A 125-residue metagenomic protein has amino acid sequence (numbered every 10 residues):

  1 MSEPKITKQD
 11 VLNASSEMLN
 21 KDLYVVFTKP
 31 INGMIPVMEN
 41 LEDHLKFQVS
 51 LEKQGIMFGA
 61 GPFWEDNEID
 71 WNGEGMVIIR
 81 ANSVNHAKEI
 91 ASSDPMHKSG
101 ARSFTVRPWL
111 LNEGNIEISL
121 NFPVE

Functional and structural regions predicted by a protein language model:
M1-E125: Conserved, structured core segments of small domains
